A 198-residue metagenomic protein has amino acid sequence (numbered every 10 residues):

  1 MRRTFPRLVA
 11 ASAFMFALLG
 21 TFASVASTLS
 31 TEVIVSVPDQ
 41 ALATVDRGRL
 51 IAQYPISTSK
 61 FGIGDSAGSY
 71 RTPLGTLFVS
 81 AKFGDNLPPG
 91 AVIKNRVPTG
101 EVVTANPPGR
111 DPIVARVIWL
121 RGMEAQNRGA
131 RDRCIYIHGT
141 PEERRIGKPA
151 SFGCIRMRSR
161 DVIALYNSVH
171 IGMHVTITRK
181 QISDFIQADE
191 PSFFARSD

Functional and structural regions predicted by a protein language model:
M1-S12: Bacterial N-terminal signal peptides that target proteins for export
A10-T21: Bacterial N-terminal signal peptides
A26-G62: A structural motif detector for short, solvent-exposed N-terminal "entry" segments of globular domains
S27-T28, S66-Y70, L87-D198: Exported/periplasmic cell-wall-interacting domains
E32, Q53-P55, T76, C134 (+1 more regions): Well-ordered beta-strand positions in beta-sheet-rich domains
V37, D46, T58, S80-A81 (+3 more regions): Pocket-edge structural micro-motifs
V37-D39, L74, A115: Residue-level signal for tight coil/turn positions that link beta-strands
I51, P55-L87: Electropositive
